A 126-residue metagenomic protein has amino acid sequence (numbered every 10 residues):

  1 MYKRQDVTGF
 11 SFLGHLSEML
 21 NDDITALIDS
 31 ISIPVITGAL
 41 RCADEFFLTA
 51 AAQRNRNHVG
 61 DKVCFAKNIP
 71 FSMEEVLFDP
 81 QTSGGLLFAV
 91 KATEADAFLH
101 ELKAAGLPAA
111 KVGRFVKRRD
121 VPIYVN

Functional and structural regions predicted by a protein language model:
M1: Active-site loops and adjacent core secondary-structure elements that bind or stabilize anionic groups
R4-N126: Glycine-/charge-enriched secondary-structure boundary and capping motifs
